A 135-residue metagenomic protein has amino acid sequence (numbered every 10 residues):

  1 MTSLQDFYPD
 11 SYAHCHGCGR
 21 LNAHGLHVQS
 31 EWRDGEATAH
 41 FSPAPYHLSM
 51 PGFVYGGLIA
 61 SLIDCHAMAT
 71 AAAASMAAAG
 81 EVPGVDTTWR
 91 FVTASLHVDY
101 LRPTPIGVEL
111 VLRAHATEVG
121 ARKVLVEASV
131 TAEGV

Functional and structural regions predicted by a protein language model:
M1-M50: Non-catalytic linker/capping segments at the edges of enzyme domains
M1-P9, S95, R102-V135: HotDog/MaoC-like acyl-thioester-processing domains
W32, C65, A69-T70, A74-A77 (+3 more regions): Alpha-helix termini
A37, G57-L62, A79-V82, L112 (+2 more regions): Short, low-complexity, polar/charged sequence segments that are solvent-exposed and flexible
T38-A74: A conserved, well-ordered hydrophobic junction motif at loop->secondary-structure transitions
A39-F41, V98, A128: Preference for bulky hydrophobic residues occupying beta-strand positions in well-ordered beta-sheet regions
M68-V111: Hydrophobic beta-strand-centered segment that forms part of the acyl-chain substrate-binding groove
